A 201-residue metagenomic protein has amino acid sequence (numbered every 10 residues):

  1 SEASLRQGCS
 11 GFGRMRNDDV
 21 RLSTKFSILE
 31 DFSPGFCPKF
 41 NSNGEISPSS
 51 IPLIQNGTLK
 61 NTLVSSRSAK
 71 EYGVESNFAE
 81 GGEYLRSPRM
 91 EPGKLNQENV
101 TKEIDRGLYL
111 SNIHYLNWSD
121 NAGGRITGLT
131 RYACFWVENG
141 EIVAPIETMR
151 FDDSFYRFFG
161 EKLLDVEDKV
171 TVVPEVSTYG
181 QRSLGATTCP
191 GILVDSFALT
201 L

Functional and structural regions predicted by a protein language model:
S1-M15: Active-site pocket-lining segments that scaffold enzyme catalytic pockets across diverse folds
M15-L201: Dual-mode signal for accessory low-complexity, basic/Gly-rich regions
